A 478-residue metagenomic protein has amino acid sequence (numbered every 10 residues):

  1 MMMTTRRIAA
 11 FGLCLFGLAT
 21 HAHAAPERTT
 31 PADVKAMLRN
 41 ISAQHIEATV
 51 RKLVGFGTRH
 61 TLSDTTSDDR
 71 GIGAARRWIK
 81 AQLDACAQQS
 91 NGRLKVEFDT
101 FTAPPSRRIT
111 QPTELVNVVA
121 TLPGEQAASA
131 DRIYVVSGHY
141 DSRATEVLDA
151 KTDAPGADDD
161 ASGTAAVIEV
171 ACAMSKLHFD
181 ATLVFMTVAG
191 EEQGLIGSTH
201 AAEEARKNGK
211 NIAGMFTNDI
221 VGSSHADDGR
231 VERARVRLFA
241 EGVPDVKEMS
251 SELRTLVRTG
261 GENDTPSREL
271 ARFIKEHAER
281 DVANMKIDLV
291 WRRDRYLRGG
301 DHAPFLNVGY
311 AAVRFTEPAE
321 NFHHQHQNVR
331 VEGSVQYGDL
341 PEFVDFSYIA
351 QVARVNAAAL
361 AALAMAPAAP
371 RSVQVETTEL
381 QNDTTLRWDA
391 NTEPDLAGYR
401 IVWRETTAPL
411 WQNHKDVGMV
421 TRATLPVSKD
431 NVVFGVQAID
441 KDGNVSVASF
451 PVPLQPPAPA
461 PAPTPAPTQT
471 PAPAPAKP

Functional and structural regions predicted by a protein language model:
A25-R70, H324, V331-V335, D339: N-terminal capping segment at the start of a domain
H45-P123: A non-catalytic alpha/beta surface segment that caps or lines the substrate-entry region of metallo-dependent hydrolase
V54, V221-E241, V290-P367: Active-site-adjacent mobile loop/cap segments within catalytic or ligand-binding domains
A120, V136-S137, D141-L195, N356: Alpha-helical metal-binding/catalytic segments enriched in His/Glu/Asp
V188-G300, A312: Metal-dependent peptidase/peptidase-like ectodomains
N382-D395: Conserved aromatic anchor
T424-S446: Beta-strand-rich modules
K441-A460: Extracellular fibronectin type III
